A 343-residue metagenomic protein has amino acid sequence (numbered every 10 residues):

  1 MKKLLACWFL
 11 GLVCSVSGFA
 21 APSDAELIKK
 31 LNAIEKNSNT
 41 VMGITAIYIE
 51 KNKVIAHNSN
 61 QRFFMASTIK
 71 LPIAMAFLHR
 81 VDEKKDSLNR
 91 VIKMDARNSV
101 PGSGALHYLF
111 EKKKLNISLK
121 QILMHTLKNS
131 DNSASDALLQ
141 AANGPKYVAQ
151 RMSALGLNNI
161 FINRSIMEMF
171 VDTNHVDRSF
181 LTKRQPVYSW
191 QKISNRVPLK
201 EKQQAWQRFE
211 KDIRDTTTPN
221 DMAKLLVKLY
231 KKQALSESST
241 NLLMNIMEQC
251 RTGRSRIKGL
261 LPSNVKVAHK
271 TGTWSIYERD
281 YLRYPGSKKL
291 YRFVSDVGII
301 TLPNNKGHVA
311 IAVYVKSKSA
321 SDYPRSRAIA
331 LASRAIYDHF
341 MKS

Functional and structural regions predicted by a protein language model:
M1-L4: Positively charged n-region of N-terminal signal peptides that target proteins for export
C7-S15: Bacterial N-terminal signal peptides
A21-D177, K316: Active-site-adjacent loops and short helices of periplasmic peptidoglycan-processing enzymes
A21-N32, N37, Q140, P145-K146 (+2 more regions): Structured C-terminal helix/loop/strand segments within mature extracytoplasmic catalytic/sensor domains
Q61-F64, N159-T240: Active-site-proximal helix/loop microenvironment of the serine DD-peptidase/beta-lactamase transpeptidase fold
D131-Q140, F161-I166, L181-P198, D280-Y291 (+2 more regions): Short, highly charged low-complexity linear segments
